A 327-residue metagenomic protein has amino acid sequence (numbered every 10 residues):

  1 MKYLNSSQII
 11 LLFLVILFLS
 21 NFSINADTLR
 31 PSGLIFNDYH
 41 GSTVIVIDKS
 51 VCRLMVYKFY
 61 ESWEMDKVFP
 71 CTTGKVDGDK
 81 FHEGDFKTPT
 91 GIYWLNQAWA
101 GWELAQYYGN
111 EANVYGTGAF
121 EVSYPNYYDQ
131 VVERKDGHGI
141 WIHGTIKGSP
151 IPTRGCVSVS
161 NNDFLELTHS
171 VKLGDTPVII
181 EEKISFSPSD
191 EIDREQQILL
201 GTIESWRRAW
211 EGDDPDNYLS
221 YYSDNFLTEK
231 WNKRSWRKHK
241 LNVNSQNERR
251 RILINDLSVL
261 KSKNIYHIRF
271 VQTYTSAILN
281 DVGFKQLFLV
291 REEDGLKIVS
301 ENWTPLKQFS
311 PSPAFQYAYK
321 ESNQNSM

Functional and structural regions predicted by a protein language model:
M1-L11: Bacterial N-terminal signal peptides that target proteins for export
I10-S20: Bacterial N-terminal signal peptides
L29-G139, A314: Gly/Pro-biased beta-strand-loop elements
P70-D77, I142-T145, T273-T275, S300-P311: Short, solvent-exposed aromatic-acidic interface loops
D85-F86, T90, W99-E204: Exported/periplasmic cell-wall-interacting domains
K87, N113, H239-Q286: Surface-exposed, charged secondary-structure patches
G212-N225: Short, well-ordered alpha-helical segments enriched in acidic and aromatic residues
V282-M327: Short beta-strand edge/turn micro-motifs at domain boundaries
